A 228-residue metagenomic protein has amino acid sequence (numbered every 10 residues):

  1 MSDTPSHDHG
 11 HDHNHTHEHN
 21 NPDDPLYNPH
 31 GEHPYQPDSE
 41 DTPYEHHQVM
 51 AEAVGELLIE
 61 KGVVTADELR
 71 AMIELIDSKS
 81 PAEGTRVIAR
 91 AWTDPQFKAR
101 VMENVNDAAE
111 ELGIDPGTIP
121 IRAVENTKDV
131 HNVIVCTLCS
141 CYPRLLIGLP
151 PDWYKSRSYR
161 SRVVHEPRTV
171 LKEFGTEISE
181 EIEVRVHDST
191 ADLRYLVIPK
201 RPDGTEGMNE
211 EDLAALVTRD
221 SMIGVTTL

Functional and structural regions predicted by a protein language model:
S2-L228: Terminal, compositionally biased segments used for targeting/anchoring and flexible tails
